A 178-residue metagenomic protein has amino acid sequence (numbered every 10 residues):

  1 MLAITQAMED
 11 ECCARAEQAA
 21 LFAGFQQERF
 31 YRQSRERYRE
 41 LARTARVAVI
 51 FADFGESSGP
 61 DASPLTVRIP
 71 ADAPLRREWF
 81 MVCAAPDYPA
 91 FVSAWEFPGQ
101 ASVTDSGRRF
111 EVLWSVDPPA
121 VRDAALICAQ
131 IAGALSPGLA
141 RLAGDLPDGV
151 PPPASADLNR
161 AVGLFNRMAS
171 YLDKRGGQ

Functional and structural regions predicted by a protein language model:
M1-R29, Y38, T44-G59, R76 (+1 more regions): Regulatory/sensor and coupling segments of signal-transduction and defense proteins
R35: Short amphipathic alpha-helical segment that frequently serves as the phosphate-/nucleotide-binding helix
P60-P74: Active-site regions of enzymes building and remodeling cell-envelope glycoconjugates
